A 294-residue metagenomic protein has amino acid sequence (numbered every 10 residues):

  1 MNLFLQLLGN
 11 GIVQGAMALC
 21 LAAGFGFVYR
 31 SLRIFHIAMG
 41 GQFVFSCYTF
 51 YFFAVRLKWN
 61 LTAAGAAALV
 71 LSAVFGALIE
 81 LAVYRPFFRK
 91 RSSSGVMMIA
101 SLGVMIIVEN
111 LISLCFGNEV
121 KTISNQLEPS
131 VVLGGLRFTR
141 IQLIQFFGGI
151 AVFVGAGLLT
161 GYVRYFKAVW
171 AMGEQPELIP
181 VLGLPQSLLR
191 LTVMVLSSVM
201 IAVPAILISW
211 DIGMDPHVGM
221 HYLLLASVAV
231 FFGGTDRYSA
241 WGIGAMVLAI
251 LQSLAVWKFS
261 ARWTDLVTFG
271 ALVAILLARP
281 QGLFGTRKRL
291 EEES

Functional and structural regions predicted by a protein language model:
M1-L21, T49, L57-A64, K90-G95 (+4 more regions): Membrane-interfacial amphipathic/re-entrant helices at transmembrane-helix boundaries
N2-N10, M17, L159-F166, V193-G233 (+1 more regions): Inter-helical junctions in multi-pass inner-membrane proteins, predominant in energy-converting antiporter-like
M17-F25, F35-R56, F75, I79 (+3 more regions): Hydrophobic alpha-helical segments within and immediately flanking transmembrane helices of multi-pass membrane proteins
F25-S46, L61, R91-G95, Y165-A168 (+5 more regions): Short, non-helical or kinked segments that cap or interrupt transmembrane helices
S31-F35, R56, A64, V74-E119 (+2 more regions): Short loop segments and helix-boundary regions at transmembrane helix junctions of multi-pass inner-membrane proteins
P86, S92-Y162, L188-T192, F259 (+1 more regions): Transmembrane helix-bundle core of multi-pass membrane transporters and related energy-transducing complexes
R137-M214, Y238-I243: Helix-loop-helix "hairpin" substructures at the membrane interface of multi-pass membrane proteins
E174-V181, P185-L188, F259-S294: Cytosolic-side transmembrane-helix boundaries in multi-pass membrane proteins
